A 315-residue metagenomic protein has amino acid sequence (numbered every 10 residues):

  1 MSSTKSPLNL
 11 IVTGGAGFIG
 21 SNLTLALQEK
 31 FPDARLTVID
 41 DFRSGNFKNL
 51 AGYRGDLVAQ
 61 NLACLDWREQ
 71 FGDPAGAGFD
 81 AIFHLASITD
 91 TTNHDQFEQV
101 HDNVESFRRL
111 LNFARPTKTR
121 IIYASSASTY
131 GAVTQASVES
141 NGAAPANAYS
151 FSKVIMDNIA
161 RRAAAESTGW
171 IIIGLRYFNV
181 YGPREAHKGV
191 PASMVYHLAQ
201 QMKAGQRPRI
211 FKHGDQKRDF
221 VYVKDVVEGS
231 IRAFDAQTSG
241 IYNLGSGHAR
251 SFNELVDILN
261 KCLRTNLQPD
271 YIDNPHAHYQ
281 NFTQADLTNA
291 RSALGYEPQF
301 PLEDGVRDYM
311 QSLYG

Functional and structural regions predicted by a protein language model:
M1-R176: N-terminal Rossmann-like NAD(P)+-binding domain of SDR-like oxidoreductases, especially those catalyzing
Q28, L111-R115, R161, A199 (+4 more regions): A structural alpha-helix within SAM-dependent methyltransferase catalytic domains
N46, S126-T129, V190, M194 (+2 more regions): Activation loop
Q135, A148, N158-R218, V223-E228 (+1 more regions): NAD(P)-dependent short-chain dehydrogenase/reductase
A136-A143, Y181, Y271-D273, D286-N289: Short glycine/proline- and charge-enriched loop/turn segments that cap or connect secondary-structure elements
M202-G315: C-terminal substrate-binding subdomain of Rossmann-fold SDR/epimerase-dehydratase oxidoreductases
